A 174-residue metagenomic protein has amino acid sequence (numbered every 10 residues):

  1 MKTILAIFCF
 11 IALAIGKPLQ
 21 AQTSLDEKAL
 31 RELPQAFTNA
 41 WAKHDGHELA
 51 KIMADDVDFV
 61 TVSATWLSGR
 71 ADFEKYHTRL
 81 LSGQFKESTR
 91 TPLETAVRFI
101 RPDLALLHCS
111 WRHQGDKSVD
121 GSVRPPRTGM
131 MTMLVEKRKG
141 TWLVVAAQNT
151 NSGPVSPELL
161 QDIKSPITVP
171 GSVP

Functional and structural regions predicted by a protein language model:
L5-K17: Bacterial N-terminal signal peptides
P18-D56, I163-P174: Short, low-complexity N-terminal intrinsically disordered segments enriched in polar/charged residues
Q22, D58, K75-G121, V169-P174: Surface-exposed, charged secondary-structure patches
F37, L49-A50, V57, G69 (+3 more regions): Hydrophobic pocket/interface hotspot
M53, S63, C109-H113, M133 (+1 more regions): A mature extracytoplasmic/lumenal domain signature
R90, R127-T128: Membrane-spanning beta-strands of outer-membrane beta-barrel proteins
V123-P125: Replace "Gram-negative outer membrane beta-barrel proteins" with "bacterial and organellar outer membrane beta-barrel
T128-L159: Short beta-strand edge/turn micro-motifs at domain boundaries
